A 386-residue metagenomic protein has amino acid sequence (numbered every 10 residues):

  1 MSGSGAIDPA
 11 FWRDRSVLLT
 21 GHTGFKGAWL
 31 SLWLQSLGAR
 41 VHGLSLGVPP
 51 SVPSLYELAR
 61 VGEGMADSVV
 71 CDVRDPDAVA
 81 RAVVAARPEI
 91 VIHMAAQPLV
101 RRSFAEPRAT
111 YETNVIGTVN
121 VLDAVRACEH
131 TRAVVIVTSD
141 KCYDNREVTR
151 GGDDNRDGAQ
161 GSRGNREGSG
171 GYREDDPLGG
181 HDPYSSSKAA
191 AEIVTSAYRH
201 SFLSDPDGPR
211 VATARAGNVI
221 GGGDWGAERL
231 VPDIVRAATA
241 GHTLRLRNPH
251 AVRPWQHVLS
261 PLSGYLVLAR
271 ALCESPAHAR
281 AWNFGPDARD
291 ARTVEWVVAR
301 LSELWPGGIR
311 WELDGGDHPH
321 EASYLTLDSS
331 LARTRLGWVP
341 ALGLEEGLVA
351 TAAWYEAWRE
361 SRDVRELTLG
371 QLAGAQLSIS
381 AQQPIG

Functional and structural regions predicted by a protein language model:
M1-A216, W358, T368, A375 (+1 more regions): N-terminal Rossmann-like NAD(P)+-binding domain of SDR-like oxidoreductases, especially those catalyzing
V17, G24-L30, L46, N120 (+6 more regions): Short, flexible micro-motifs
T20, V73, E112-V115, Y184 (+7 more regions): Short, solvent-exposed loop/helix junctions and linker helices that flank or host conserved functional motifs
F25, P98, G226, G241 (+1 more regions): Residue-level signal for short amphipathic helical patches enriched in basic/charged and nearby hydrophobic residues
W29, A78-R81, I90, N120 (+9 more regions): Alpha-helical elements of Rossmann-like donor-binding domains used by nucleotide-donor carbohydrate transfer enzymes
W29, R81, R102-A105, I116 (+4 more regions): Generic recognition of short, well-ordered alpha-helical segments
S36-A39, G43, N218, A238-G386: C-terminal substrate-binding subdomain of Rossmann-fold SDR/epimerase-dehydratase oxidoreductases
R146-D154, G161-G171, P183, E192-C273 (+1 more regions): NAD(P)-dependent short-chain dehydrogenase/reductase
